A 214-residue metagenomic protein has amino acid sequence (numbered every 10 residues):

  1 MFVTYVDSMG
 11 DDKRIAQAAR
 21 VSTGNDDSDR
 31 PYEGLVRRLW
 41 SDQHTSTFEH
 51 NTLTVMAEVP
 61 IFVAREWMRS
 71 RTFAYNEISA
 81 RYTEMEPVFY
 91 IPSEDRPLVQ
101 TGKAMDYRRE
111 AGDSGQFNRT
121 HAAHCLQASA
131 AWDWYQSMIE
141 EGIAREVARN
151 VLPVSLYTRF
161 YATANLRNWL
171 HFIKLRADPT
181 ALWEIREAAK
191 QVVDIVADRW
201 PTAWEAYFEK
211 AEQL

Functional and structural regions predicted by a protein language model:
M1-L214: Family-specific signature for flavin-dependent thymidylate synthase
